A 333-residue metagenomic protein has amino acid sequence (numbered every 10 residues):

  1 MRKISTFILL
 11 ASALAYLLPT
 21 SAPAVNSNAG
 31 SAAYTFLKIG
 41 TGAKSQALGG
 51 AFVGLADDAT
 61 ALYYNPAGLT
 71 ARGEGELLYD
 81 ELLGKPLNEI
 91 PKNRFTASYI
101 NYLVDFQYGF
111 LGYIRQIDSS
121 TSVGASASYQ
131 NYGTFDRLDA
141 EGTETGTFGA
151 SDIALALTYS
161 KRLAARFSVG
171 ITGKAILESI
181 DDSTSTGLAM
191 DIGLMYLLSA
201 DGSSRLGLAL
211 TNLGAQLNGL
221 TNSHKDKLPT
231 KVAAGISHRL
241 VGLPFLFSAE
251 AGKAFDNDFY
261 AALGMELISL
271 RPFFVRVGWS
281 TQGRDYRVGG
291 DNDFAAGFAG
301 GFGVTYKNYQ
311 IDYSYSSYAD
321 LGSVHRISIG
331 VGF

Functional and structural regions predicted by a protein language model:
M1-Y34: Cleavable N-terminal export/targeting peptides
P23-L55, E74-E89, F95, I100 (+1 more regions): Outer-membrane beta-barrel porins/channels
F52-R72: N-terminal, post-signal-peptide region of Sec/Tat-exported proteins
